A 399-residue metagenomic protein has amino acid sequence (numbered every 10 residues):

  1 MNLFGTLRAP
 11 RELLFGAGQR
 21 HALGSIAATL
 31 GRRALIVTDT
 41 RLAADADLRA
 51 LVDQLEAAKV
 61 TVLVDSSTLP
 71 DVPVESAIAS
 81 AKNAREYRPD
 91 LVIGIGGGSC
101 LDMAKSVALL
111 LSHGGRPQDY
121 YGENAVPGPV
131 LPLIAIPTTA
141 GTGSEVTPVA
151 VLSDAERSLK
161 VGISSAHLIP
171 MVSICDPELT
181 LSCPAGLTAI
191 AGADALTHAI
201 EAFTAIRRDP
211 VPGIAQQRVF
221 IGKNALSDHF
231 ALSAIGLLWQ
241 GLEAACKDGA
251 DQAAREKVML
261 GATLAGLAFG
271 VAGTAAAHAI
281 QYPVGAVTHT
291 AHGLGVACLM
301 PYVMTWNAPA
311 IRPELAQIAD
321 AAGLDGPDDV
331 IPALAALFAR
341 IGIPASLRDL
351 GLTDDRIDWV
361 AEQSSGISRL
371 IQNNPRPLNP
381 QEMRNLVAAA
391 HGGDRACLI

Functional and structural regions predicted by a protein language model:
M1-L91, L347: ATP/NTP phosphate-donor binding region
R20-L23, A44-D47, V74-A77, S99-K105 (+2 more regions): Short glycine/serine/threonine-rich phosphate/pyrophosphate-binding segments that cradle anionic phosphate groups
D47-G115, D119, N124-A125, E243-R255: N-terminal small/polar loop signature for handling phosphorylated ligands or for N-terminal nucleophile
S112-G213, R218-V219, Q317: A glycine/threonine-rich phosphate-anchoring loop and its flanking beta-alpha core in nucleotide/phosphate-binding
L196-I200, V258-G266, I280, M300 (+4 more regions): Short alpha-helical scaffolding segments that buttress acidic/His motifs in well-ordered protein cores
R208-A333: Active-site segments that bind and position negatively charged phosphate/pyrophosphate groups
L315, A319, G323-I399: C-terminal charged capping/lid subdomain of soluble metabolic enzymes
